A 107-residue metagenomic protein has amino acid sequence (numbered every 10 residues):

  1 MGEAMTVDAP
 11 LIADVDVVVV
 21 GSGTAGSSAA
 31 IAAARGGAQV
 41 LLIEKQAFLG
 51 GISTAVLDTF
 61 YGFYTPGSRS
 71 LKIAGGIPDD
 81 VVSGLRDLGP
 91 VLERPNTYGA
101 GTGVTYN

Functional and structural regions predicted by a protein language model:
M1-A4: Short gly/ser/thr-rich secondary-structure transition/capping motifs
A9-G23, L41: Beta1/beta-strand and adjacent pyrophosphate-binding region of the FAD-binding site in flavoprotein oxidoreductases
G26: N-terminal Rossmann-fold NAD(P) dinucleotide-binding loop
A32, A38-Q39, K45-N107: Conserved N-terminal/central alpha/beta ligand/cofactor-binding core
